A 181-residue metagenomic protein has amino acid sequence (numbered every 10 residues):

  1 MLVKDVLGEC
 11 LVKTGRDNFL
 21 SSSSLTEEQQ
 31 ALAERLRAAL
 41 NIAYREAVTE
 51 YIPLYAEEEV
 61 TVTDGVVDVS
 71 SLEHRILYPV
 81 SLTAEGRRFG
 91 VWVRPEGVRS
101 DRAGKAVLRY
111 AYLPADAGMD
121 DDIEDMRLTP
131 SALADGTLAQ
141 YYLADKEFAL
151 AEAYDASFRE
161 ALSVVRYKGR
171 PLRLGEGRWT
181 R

Functional and structural regions predicted by a protein language model:
M1-R181: Glycine-enriched, solvent-exposed interface loops adjoining structured elements
